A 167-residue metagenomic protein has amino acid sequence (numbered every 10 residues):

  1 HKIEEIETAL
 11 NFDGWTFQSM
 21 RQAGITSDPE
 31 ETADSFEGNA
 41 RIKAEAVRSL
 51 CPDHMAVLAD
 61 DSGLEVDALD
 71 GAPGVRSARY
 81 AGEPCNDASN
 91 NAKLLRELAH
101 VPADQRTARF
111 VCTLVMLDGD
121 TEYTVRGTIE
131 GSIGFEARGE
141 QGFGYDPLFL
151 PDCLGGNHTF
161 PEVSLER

Functional and structural regions predicted by a protein language model:
H1-R167: Anionic-ligand binding patches
